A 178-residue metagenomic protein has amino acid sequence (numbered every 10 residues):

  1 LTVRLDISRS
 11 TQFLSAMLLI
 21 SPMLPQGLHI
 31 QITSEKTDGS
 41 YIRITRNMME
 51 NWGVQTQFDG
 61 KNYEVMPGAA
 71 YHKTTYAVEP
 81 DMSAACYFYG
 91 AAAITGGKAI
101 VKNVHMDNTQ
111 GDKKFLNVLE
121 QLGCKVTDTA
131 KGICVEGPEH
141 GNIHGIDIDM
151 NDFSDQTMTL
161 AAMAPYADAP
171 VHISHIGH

Functional and structural regions predicted by a protein language model:
L1-H178: Short, structured segments at the rim of ligand-binding sites
